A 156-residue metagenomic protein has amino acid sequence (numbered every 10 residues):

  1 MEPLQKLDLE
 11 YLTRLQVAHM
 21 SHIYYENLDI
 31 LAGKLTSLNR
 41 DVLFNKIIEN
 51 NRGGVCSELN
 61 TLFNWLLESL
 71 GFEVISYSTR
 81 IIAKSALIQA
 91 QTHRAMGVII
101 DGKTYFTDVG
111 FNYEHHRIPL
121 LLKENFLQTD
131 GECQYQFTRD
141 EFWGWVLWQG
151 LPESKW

Functional and structural regions predicted by a protein language model:
M1-L12, S69-L70, F142-W156: N-terminal accessory/pre-domain segments preceding catalytic cores
M1-N51: Secondary-structure boundary elements
S21-Y24, I81-K84, T92-W156: His-Asp-centered catalytic microenvironments across diverse enzyme cores, prominently the transglutaminase-like
D29, N60-T61, S78-R80, F111: Short glycine-rich, polar/acidic loop-and-turn segments at beta strand-coil junctions
K34, W65, A83-A86: Short active-site-adjacent helix-start/loop capping segments
R52-S78, M96: Cysteine-centered nucleophilic/redox motifs
Q89: Glycine-rich active-site/cofactor-binding loop and its immediate structural neighborhood
